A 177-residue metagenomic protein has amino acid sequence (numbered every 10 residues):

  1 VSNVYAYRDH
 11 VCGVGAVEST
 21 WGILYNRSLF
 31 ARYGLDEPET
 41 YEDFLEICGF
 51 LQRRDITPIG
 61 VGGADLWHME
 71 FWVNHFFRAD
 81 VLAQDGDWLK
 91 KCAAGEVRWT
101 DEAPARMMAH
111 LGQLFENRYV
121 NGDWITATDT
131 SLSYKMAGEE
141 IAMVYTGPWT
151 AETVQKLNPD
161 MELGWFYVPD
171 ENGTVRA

Functional and structural regions predicted by a protein language model:
V1, D80-R106, K156-L157, D170-R176: Short, solvent-exposed loop/beta-turn-alpha elements that line the ligand-binding surface or hinge of extracytoplasmic
V1-A6, S28-E39, K135, A142-M143 (+2 more regions): Extracytoplasmic "Venus flytrap"/periplasmic binding protein-like
V1-W21, D36, L45, F71-N74 (+1 more regions): Hinge/lid segment of periplasmic solute-binding proteins
C12, S28-P38, A79-A83, N117: Short helix-loop capping/hinge motifs at secondary-structure junctions, enriched in acidic/polar residues
C12-G13, R53-A64: Bilobed periplasmic-binding protein-like "clamshell/Venus-flytrap" ligand-binding domains
N26, T40-I47, M69-W72, A103 (+3 more regions): Stable alpha-helical elements in mature extracytoplasmic
C48-F50, A93-W124: Glycine-centered hinge/linker elements that transmit conformational signals in sensory and ligand-binding systems
F71, A109-A177: Extracytoplasmic/periplasmic substrate-binding proteins
